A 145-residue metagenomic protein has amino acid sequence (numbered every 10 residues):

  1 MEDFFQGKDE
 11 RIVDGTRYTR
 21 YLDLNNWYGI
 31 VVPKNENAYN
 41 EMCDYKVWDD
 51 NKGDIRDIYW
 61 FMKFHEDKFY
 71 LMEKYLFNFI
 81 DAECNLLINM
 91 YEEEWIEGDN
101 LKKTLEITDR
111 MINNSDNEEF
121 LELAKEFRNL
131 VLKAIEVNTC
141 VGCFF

Functional and structural regions predicted by a protein language model:
M1-V137, F144-F145: Acidic (Asp/Glu-rich) sequence patches and key acidic residues that form negatively charged surfaces used
